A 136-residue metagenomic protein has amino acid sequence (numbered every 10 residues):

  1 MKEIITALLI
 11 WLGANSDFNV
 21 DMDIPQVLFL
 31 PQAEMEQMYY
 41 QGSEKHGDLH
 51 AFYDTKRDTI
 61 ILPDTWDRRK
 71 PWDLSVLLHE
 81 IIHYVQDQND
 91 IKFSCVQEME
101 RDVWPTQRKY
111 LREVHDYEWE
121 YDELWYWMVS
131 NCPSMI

Functional and structural regions predicted by a protein language model:
M1-I60, W66-D67, E113-V114, E123: Auxiliary, metal-adjacent structural segments of Zn-dependent hydrolase domains
K2-E3, D67-V76, F93-R101: Soluble non-cytosolic domains of exported or imported proteins
L9, G13, L78, W104-L111: Non-transmembrane alpha-helical segments in soluble domains of secreted/periplasmic/extracellular proteins
T59-P63, L74-S75, P105: Ordered hydrophobic segments in well-structured contexts
P63, V85-F93, E113: Substrate-binding clefts and substrate-entry loops adjacent to catalytic sites of polymer-processing enzymes acting on
S75-Q88: Active-site recognition of the HExxH zinc-binding catalytic motif
V96-N131: Post-HExxH zinc-binding segment in Zn-dependent metallohydrolases
